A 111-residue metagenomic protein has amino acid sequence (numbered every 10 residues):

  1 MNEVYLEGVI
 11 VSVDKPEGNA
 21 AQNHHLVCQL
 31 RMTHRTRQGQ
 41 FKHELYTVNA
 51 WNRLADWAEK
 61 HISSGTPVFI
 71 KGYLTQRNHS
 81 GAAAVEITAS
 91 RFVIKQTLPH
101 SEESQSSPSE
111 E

Functional and structural regions predicted by a protein language model:
M1-E111: Single-stranded nucleic acid-binding surfaces, predominantly the OB-fold ssDNA-binding core
